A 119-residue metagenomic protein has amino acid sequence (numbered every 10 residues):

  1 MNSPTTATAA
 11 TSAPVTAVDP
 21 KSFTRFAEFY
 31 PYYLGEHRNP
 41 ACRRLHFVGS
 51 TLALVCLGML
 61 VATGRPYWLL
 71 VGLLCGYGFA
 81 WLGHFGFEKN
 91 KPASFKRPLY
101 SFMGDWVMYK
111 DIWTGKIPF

Functional and structural regions predicted by a protein language model:
M1-V18: Short, non-transmembrane cytosolic segments of multipass membrane proteins
A13-Y33, K89-F119: Membrane-proximal soluble regions of multi-pass membrane proteins
G35-H46: Short, amphipathic, aromatic/basic-enriched membrane-interface segments that mark the entry/exit of transmembrane
L45-G58: Core segments of transmembrane alpha-helices that mediate helix-helix packing or line hydrophobic substrate/ligand
L57-L60, G83, I112: Structural signal for membrane-spanning alpha-helices in multi-pass inner-membrane proteins, emphasizing helix cores
L60-W68: Transmembrane helix interruption/hinge and helix-loop junction motifs
L69-L74: Hydrophobic alpha-helical transmembrane segments
C75-E88: Transmembrane alpha-helical segments that form the membrane-embedded catalytic/substrate-channel core of multi-pass
